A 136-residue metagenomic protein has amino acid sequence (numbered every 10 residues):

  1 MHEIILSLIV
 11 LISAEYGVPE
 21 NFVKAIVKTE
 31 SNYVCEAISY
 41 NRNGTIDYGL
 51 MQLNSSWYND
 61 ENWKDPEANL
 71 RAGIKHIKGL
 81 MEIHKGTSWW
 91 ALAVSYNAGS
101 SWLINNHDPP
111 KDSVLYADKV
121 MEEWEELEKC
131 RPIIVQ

Functional and structural regions predicted by a protein language model:
M1-Q136: Catalytic glycan-binding domains that act on GlcNAc-containing polysaccharides
